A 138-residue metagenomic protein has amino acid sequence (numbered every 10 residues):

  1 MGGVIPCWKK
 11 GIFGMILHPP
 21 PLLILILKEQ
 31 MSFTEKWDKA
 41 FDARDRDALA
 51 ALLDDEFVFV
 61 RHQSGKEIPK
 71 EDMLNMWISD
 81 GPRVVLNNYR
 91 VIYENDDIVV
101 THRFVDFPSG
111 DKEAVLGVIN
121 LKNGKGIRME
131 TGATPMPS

Functional and structural regions predicted by a protein language model:
W8-A51, D55, S138: Short, low-complexity N-terminal intrinsically disordered segments enriched in polar/charged residues
L22-L23, D42, V60-S64, E71-S138: A beta-strand edge to alpha-helix "cap/lid" segment located at domain peripheries
Q30, K36-W37, A50, E67 (+2 more regions): Generic alpha-helical hydrophobic packing signal
